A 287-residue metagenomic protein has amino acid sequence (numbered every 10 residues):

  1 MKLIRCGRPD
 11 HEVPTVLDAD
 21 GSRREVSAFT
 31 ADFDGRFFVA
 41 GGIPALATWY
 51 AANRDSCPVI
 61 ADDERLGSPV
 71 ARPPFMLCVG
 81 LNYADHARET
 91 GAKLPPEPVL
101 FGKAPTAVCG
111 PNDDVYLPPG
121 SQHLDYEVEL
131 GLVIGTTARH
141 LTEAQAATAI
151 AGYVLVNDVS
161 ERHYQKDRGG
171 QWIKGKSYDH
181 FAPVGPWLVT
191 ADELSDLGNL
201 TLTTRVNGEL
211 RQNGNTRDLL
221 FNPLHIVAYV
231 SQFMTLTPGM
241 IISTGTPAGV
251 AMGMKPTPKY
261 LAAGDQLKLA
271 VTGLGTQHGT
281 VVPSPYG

Functional and structural regions predicted by a protein language model:
M1-P98, Q266-K268: N-terminal non-catalytic cap/leader segment that marks the start of a structured domain
R5-D10, A47-R54, P58-V59, H86 (+1 more regions): Catalytic-pocket segment enriched in acidic/His residues
R8, L94-P111, Y126, L261-G273: Structural signature of FAD isoalloxazine-binding scaffolds in flavoprotein oxidoreductases
A71, D125-E127, T237, A262-A263: Residue-level recognition of short, solvent-exposed, well-ordered loop/turn junctions that link secondary-structure
G110-G131: A structural-propensity feature for long, helix-poor, extended segments
R139-V154: N-terminal accessory regions of nucleic-acid-interacting proteins
